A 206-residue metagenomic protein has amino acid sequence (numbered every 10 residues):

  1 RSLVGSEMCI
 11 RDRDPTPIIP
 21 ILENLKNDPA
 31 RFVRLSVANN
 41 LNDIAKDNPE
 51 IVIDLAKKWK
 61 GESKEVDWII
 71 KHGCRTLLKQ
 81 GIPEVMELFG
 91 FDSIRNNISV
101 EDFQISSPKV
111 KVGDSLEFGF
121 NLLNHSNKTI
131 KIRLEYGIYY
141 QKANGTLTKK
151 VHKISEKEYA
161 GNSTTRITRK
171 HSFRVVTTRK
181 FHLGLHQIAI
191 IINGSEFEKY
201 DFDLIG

Functional and structural regions predicted by a protein language model:
R1-G5, C9-I10: Single conserved hydrophobic/aromatic residue that forms the stacking wall/gate of nucleotide- or nucleobase-binding
I21-L25, N40, L55-E62: Alpha-solenoid HEAT/Armadillo-like helical repeat scaffolds in large eukaryotic proteins
P29-R31, E62-S63: Short inter-helical turns and helix N-cap capping residues of alpha-solenoid HEAT/ARM repeat scaffolds
D54, G61-I98: Catalytic cores of secreted or luminal carbohydrate-active enzymes
I98-E101, K142-E156: Short beta-strand and strand-turn-strand segments in soluble, beta-rich domains
L116-L123, N127-K142: Beta-strand-rich binding/interaction modules
K149-V176, L204: A beta-strand/beta-hairpin structural motif
V175-L185: Short glycine/proline/serine/threonine-rich loop/turn segments at secondary-structure transition edges
